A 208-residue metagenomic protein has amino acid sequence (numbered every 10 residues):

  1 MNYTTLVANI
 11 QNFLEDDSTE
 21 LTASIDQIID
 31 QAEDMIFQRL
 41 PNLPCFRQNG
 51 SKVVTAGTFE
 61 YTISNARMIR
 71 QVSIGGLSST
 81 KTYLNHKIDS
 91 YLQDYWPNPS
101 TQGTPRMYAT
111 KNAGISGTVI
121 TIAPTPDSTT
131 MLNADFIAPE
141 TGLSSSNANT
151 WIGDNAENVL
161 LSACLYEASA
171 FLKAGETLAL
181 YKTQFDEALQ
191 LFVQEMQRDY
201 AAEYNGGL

Functional and structural regions predicted by a protein language model:
M1-L208: Glycine-enriched, solvent-exposed interface loops adjoining structured elements
